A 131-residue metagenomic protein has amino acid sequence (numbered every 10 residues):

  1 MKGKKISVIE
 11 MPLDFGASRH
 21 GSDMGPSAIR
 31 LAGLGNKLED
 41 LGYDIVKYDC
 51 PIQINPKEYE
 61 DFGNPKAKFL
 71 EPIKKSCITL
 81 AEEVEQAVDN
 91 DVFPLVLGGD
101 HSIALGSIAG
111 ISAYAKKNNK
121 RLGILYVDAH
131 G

Functional and structural regions predicted by a protein language model:
K2-R121: Metal-dependent C-N hydrolase catalytic cores
K117-G131: Short, acidic/small-residue loops that bind anionic groups at enzyme active sites
